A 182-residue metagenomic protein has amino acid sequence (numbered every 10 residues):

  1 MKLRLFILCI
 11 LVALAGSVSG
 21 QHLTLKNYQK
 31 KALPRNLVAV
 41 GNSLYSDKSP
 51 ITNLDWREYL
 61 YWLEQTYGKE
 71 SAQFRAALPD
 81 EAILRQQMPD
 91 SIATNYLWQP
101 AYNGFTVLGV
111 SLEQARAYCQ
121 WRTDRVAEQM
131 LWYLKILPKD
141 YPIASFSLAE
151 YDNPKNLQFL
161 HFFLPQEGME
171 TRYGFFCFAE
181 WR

Functional and structural regions predicted by a protein language model:
M1-L25, C177: Bacterial Sec-dependent N-terminal signal peptides
G16, L160, Y173: Residue-level signal for beta-strand positions within conserved beta-sheet cores that form or flank
G20, M169, R182: Short, glycine-/Ser/Thr-/acidic-enriched flexible segments
H22-G41: Short N-terminal segments immediately surrounding and downstream of signal-peptide cleavage
Y45-M169, C177: Active-site microenvironments of metalloenzymes and redox enzymes
R172-R182: Short, structured beta-strand segments at or near domain termini in extracellular proteins/domains
